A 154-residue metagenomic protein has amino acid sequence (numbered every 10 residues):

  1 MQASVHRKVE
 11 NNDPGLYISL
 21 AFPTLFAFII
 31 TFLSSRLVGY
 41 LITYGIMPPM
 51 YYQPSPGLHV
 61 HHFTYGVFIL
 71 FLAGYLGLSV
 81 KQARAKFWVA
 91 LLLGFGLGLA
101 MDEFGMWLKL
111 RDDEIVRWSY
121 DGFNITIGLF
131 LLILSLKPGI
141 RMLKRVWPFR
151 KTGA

Functional and structural regions predicted by a protein language model:
A3-Y17, Y51-P54: Cytosolic juxtamembrane amphipathic/interface segments immediately preceding and feeding into a transmembrane helix
N11-A27, K86-F87, G122: Alpha-helical transmembrane segments and their helix-start/interface "positive-inside/aromatic belt" motifs in integral
L25, I46-G57, W88, E114: Short juxtamembrane and helix-loop transition motifs at transmembrane-helix boundaries in membrane proteins
F28-T43: Alpha-helical transmembrane segments of multi-pass membrane proteins
Y51-F63, V116-I125: Short aromatic-rich membrane-water interface segments that cap or initiate transmembrane helices in multi-pass membrane
G105-Y120: Interfacial helix-loop-helix junctions of multi-pass membrane proteins
L131-V146: Membrane-water interface at the C-terminal end of transmembrane alpha helices
W147-A154: Short, highly charged, low-complexity non-transmembrane loops/tails of multi-pass membrane proteins
